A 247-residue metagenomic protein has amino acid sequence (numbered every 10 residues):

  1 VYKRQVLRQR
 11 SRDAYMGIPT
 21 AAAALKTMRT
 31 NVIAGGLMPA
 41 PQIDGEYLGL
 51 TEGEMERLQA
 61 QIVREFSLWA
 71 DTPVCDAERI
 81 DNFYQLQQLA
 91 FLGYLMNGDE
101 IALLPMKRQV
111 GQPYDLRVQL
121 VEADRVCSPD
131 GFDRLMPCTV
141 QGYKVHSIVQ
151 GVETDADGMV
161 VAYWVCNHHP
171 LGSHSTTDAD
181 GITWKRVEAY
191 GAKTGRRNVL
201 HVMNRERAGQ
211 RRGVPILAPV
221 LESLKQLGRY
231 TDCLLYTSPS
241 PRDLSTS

Functional and structural regions predicted by a protein language model:
V1-Q5, Y236-P241: Conserved small/polar residues in nucleotide/adenosyl-binding loops
K3-L48: N-terminal-proximal low-complexity accessory segments that begin disordered and transition into the first
T30-V202: Structured, mid-chain assembly/scaffold modules that mediate subunit interfaces within large macromolecular complexes
A192-A208, V214, L235: Terminal, non-catalytic protein-protein interaction segments that mediate quaternary/complex assembly
P215-A218, E222-K225: Alpha-helical multipass membrane-protein architecture
L227-L235: Catalytic nucleotidyl-transfer cores of nucleotide-processing enzymes
